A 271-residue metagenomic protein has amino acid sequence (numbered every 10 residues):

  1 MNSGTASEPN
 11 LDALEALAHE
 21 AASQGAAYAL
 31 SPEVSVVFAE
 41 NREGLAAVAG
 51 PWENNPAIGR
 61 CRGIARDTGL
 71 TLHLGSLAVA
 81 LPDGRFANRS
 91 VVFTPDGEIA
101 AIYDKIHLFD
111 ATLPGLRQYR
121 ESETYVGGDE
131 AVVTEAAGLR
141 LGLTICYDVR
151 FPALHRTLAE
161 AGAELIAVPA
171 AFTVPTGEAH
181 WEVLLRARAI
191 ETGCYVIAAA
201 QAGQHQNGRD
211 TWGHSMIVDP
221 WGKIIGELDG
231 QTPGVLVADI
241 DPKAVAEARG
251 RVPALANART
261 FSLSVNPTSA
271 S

Functional and structural regions predicted by a protein language model:
M1-G4: Generic N-terminal amphipathic, Lys/Arg-enriched alpha-helix
S7, L11-D96, I102, T173-R188 (+1 more regions): Cys-nucleophile CN-hydrolase/nitrilase-fold catalytic domain and related Cys-dependent amidase chemistry that acts on
W52-H73, R140, C146-V235: CN hydrolase (nitrilase-like) catalytic-core segments centered on the catalytic cysteine and neighboring Lys/Glu
L72-G75, D110-Y119, V196-A200: Short Pro/Gly-enriched beta-strand edge/turn motifs at strand-loop
L74-S76, R89-V92, V132-T134, S215-I217 (+1 more regions): Short beta-strand scaffold segments in enzyme catalytic cores
L81-A161, V174-E178, V183, R251-A254: Active-site catalytic loop in hydrolytic enzyme cores
R89, I102-K105, V168, E227 (+1 more regions): Residue-level detector of high-confidence beta-strand sites
K243-S271: A short C-terminal boundary segment appended to hydrolase-like catalytic domains
